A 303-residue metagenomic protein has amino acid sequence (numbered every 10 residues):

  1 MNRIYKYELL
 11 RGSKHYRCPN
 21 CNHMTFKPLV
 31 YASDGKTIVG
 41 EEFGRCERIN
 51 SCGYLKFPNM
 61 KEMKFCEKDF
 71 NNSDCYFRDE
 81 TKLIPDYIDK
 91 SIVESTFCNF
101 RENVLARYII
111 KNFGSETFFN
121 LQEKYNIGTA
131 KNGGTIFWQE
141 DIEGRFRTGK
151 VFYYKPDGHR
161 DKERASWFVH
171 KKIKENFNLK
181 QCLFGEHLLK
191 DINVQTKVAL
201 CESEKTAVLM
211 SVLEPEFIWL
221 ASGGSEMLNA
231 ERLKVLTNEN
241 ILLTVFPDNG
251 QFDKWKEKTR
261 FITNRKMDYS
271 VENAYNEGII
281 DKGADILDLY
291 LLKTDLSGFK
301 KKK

Functional and structural regions predicted by a protein language model:
M1-G134, F146, K155-E175, G250-Q251: Non-catalytic accessory segments of DNA primases and related replication-initiation nucleases
M1-R3, H15-N20, R45, Q195-T196 (+1 more regions): TOPRIM fold recognition
H23-L29, F137-Q139, Y154, W219 (+2 more regions): Tryptophan-centered motif/residue detector
S51, L183, I286-L289: Residue-level preference for alpha-helix termini and adjacent loops
K61-N71, Y87-V93, F97, I109 (+7 more regions): Solvent-exposed, well-ordered amphipathic alpha-helical segments that flank/support binding or catalytic loops
I136-E239: Phosphate-handling DNA/RNA-contact segment within nucleic-acid enzymes
